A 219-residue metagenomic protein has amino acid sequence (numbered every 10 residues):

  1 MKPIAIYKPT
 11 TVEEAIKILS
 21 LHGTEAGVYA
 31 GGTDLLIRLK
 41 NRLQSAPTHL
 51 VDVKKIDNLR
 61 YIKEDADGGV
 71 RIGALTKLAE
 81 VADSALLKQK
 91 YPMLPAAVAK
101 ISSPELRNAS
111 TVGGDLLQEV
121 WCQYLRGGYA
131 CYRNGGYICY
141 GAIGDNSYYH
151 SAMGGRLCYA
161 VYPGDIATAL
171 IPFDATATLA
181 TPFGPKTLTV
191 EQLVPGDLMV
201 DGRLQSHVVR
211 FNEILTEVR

Functional and structural regions predicted by a protein language model:
M1-R219: C-terminal structural segment of proteins
